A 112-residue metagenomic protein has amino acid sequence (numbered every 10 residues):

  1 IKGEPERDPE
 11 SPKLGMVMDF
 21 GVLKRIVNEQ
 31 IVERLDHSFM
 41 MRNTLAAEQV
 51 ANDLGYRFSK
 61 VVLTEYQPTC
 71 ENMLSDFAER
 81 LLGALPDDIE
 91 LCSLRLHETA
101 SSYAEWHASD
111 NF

Functional and structural regions predicted by a protein language model:
K2-F112: Charge-rich, low-complexity N-terminal segments
